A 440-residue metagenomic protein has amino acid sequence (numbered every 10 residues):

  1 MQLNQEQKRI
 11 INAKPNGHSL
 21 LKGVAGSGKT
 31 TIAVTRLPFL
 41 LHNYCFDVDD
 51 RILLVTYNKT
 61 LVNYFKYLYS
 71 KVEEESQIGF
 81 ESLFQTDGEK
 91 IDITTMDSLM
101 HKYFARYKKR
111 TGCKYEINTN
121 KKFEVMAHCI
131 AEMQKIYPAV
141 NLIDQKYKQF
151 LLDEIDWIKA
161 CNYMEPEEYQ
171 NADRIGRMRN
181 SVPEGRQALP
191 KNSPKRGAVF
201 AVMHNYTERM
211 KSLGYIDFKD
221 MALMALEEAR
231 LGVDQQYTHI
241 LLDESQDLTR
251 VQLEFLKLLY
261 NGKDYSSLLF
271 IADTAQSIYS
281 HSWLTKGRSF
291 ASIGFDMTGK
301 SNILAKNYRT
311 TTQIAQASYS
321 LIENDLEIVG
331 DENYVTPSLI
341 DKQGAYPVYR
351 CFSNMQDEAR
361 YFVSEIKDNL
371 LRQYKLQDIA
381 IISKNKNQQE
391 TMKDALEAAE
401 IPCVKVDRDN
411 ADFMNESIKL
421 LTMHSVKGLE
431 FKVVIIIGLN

Functional and structural regions predicted by a protein language model:
M1-V24, V34-F270, A275-G287, S292-S301: Alpha-helical nucleic-acid-binding subdomain of P-loop helicases immediately C-terminal to the Walker A/P-loop
Q5-E6, K22-L41, D47-D50, K59-K71 (+6 more regions): Conserved helicase motor core of SF1/SF2 NTP-dependent helicases
